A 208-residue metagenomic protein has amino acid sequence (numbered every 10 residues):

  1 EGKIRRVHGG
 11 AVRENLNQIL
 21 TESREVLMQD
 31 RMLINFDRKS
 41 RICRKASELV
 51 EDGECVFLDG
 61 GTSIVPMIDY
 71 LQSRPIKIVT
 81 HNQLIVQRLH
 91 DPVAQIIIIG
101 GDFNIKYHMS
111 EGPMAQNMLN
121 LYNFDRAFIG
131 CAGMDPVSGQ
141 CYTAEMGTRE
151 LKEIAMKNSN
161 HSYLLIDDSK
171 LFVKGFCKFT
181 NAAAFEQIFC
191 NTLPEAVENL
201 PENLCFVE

Functional and structural regions predicted by a protein language model:
E1-V56, I68, S73, H90-A94: HTH-adjacent hinge/linker in prokaryotic transcriptional regulators
R6, L84-E208: Conserved phosphate- and dinucleotide-binding cores of soluble alpha/beta proteins, encompassing both enzyme active
H8-G10, M28-L33, L49-E51, V79-Q83 (+3 more regions): Short acidic/polar alpha-helix capping motifs at helix-coil junctions
L58-D59, T80, C190: Short beta-strand scaffold positions
T62-V65: Gly/Ser/Thr-rich loops at beta-strand to alpha-helix junctions that form or flank small-molecule/cofactor-binding
D69-Q72, I78-Q87: Catalytic core of membrane glycerolipid acyltransferases/transacylases, capturing the structured, soluble-facing
